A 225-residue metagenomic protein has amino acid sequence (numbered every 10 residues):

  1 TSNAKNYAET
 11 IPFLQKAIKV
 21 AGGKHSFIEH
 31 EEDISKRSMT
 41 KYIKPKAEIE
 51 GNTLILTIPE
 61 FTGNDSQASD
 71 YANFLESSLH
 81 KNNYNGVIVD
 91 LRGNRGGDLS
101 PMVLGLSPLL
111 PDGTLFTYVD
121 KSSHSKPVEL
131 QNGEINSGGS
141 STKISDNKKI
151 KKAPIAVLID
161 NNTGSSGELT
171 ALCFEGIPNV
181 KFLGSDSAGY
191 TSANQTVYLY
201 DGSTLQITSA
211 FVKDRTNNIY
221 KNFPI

Functional and structural regions predicted by a protein language model:
T1-G51: Extended, small/polar residue-biased N-terminal targeting/export presequences and adjacent propeptide/linker tracts
A17, L56, V89, L109 (+3 more regions): Terminal peptide-recognition signature
K46-S69: STAS-typified acidic loop motif
G51-T53, N82-V87, D112-L115, K151-P154 (+1 more regions): Loop/turn elements at helix/coil->beta-strand transitions in domains of secreted/extracellular proteins
L56-T57, S78-G96, V157-L158: Short acidic catalytic loops
N64-N85: A short, well-ordered alpha-helical element
G97-P154, S192-T196, S209-K213, I219-Y220: Gly/Ser/Thr-rich loop/hinge elements
N162-G164, P178-T191: Short, well-structured beta-strand/strand-turn elements
